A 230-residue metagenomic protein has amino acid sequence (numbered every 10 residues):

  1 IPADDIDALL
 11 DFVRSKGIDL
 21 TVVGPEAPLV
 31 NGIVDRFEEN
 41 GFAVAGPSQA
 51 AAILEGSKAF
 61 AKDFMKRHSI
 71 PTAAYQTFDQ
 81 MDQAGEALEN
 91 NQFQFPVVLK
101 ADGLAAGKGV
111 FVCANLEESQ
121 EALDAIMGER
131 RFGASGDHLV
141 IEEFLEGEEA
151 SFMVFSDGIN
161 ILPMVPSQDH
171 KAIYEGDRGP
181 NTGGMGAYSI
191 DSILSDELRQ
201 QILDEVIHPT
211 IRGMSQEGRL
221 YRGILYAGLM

Functional and structural regions predicted by a protein language model:
I1-A50: ATP-binding N-terminal substructure of ATP-dependent carboxylate-amine bond-forming enzymes
I1-D5, Q76-Q80, C113: Short acidic-hydrophobic, aromatic-tinged amphipathic segments that line or gate anion-handling sites
L10-R14, I53-A59, Y174-E175: Short, charged, surface-exposed secondary-structure boundary motifs
F12, A87-N90, A122: CheY-like receiver
V22, A45, A73, V98 (+1 more regions): Structural detector of well-ordered beta-strand residues that form the stable sheet scaffold of enzyme domains
L29-N31, A84, E149-A150: Short, well-ordered alpha-helical microsegments
P47-G109: A conserved helix-loop-beta module that forms one wall/lid of the active-site cleft in ATP-utilizing catalytic domains
C113-M230: Internal nucleotide-binding/catalytic subdomain
